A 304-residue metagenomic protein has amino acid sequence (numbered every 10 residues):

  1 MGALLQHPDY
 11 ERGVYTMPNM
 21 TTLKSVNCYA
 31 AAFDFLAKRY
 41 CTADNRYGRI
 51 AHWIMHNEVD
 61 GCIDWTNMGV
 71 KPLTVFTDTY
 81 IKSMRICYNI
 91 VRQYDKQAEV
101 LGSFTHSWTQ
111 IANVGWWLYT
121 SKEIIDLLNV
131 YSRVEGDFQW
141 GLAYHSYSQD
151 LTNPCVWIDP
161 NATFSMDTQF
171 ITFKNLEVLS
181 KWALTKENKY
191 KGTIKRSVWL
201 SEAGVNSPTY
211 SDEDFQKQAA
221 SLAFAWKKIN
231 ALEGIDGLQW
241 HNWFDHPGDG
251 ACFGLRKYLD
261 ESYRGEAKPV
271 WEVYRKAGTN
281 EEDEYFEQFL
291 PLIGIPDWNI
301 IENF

Functional and structural regions predicted by a protein language model:
M1-A3, G102, L200, W240: Structural beta-sheet core signal
M1-H7, Y147-T152, D245-H246: Short, solvent-exposed beta-strand-terminating loops
M1-W65, G69-K82: Substrate-binding cleft of extracellular glycoside hydrolase catalytic domains
L5-P18, R46-R49, I54, V59 (+2 more regions): Aromatic-rich peripheral "rim/lid" segments of glycoside hydrolase catalytic domains that contact and position glycan
T22, K71-P72, Y119-T120, N175 (+1 more regions): Helix N-terminus capping/helix-initiation residues
Y29, F33, A37-R39, R49-A51 (+1 more regions): Noncatalytic carbohydrate-binding groove/subsite architecture in carbohydrate-active enzymes
A43, Y94-D95, L232: Acidic-histidine catalytic/liganding microenvironments
